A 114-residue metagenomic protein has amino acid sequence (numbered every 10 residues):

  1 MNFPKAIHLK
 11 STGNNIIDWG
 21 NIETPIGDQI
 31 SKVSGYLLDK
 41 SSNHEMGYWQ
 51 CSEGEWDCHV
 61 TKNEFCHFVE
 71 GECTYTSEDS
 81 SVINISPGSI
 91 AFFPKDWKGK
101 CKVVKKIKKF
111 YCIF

Functional and structural regions predicted by a protein language model:
M1-N43: A short, N-terminal "cap"/entry segment at the start of jelly-roll beta-barrel domains of the cupin/DSBH fold
D39-V60, P94-K95: Conserved short histidine dyad/triad with adjacent acidic residue
M46-Y48, F65, I90: Conserved hydrophobic/aromatic beta-strand scaffold that supports enzyme active sites
C51, V60-Y75: Short, conserved beta-strand element in jelly-roll/cupin
C58, Y75, K109-C112: Short hydrophobic/aromatic-rich beta-strand segments that constitute the beta-sheet cores of beta-sandwich/beta-barrel
D79-K95: Short acidic-glycine-tyrosine-enriched beta hairpin
S89, K95-F114: Ligand-binding loop in jelly-roll beta-barrel domains
